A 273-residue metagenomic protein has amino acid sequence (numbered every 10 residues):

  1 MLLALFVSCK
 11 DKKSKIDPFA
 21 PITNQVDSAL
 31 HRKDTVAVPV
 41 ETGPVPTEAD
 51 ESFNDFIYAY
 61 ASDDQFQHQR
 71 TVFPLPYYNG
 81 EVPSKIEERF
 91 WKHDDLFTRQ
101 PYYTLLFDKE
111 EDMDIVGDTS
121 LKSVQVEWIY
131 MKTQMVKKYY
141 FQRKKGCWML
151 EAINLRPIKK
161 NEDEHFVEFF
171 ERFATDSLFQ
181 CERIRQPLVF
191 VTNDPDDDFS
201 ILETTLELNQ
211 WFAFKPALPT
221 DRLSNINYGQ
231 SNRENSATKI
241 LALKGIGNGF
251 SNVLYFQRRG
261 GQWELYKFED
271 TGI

Functional and structural regions predicted by a protein language model:
M1-V7: Sec-dependent bacterial lipoprotein signal peptides
C9-K13: Bacterial signal peptide processing site
D17-T47: Post-signal peptide N-terminal segment of mature Sec-exported envelope proteins
S28, D34-T35, E51, D95 (+2 more regions): Coil residues (strongly favoring Ser/Thr
E48-Q65, D163-L178: Short, aromatic-enriched amphipathic alpha-helices that serve as compact interaction elements
P76-G80, S84-M135, D198-F250: Surface-exposed, charged secondary-structure patches
M131-K160, G249-I273: Short beta-strand edge/turn micro-motifs at domain boundaries
K145-E182, F190-L202: Surface-exposed beta-loop interaction hotspot
